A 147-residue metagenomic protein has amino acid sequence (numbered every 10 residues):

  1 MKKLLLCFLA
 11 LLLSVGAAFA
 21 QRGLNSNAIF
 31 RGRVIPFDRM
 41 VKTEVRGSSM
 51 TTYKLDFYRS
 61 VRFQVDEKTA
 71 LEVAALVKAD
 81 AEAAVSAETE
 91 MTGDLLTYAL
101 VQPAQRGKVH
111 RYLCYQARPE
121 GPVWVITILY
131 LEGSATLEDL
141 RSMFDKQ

Functional and structural regions predicted by a protein language model:
M1-S26: Bacterial Sec-dependent N-terminal signal peptides
F8, V77-D80, F144-Q147: Alpha-helix boundary/capping residues
A10, R46, A135-D139: General structural signal for secondary-structure boundaries
Q21-F30, E88-G93: Short charge-dense sequence patches
L24-A70: Early exported N-terminus immediately downstream of N-terminal targeting peptides
N27-R31, R141, D145-Q147: Terminal interaction module
R62-D94: Compact soluble domain cores
E82-D145: Surface-exposed, polar helix/loop patches in the mature regions of secreted/periplasmic/lumenal proteins that form
